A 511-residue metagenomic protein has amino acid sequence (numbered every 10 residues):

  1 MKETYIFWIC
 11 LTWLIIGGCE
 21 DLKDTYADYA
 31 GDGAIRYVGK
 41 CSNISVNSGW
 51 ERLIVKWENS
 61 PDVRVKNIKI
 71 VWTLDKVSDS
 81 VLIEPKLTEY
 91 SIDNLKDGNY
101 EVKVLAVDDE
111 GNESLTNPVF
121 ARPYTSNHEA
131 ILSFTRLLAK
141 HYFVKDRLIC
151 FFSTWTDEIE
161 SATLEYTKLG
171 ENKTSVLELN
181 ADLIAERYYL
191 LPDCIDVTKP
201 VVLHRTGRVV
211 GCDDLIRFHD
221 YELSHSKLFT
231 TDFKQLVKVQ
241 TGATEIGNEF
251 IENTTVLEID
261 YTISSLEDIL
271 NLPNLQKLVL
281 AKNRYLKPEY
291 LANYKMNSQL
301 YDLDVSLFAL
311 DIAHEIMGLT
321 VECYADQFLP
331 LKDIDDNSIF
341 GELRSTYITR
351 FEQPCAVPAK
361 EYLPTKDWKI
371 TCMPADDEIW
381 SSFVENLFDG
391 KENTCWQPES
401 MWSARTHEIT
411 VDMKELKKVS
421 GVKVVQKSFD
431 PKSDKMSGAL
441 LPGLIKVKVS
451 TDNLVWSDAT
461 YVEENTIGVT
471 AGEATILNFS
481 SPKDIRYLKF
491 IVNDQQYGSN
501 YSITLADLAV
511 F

Functional and structural regions predicted by a protein language model:
I15-G18: C-terminal motif of bacterial Sec signal peptides marking the signal peptidase cleavage site
E20-D62, T116-T156, L215-K227: Pro/Thr/Ser/Gly-rich low-complexity, intrinsically disordered linker/stalk tracts
L53, N59-D75, S153-V176, L441-G443: Solvent-exposed loop/turn segments flanking beta-strands in beta-repeat/beta-sandwich domains
S80-K86, L177-I184, T466-T470: Short beta-strand segments within Ig-like beta-sandwich modules, predominantly Fibronectin type-III
I92-N117, Y188-I216: Beta-strand-rich modules
T231-K238, R344-E415, V425-A439: Disordered, acidic Ser/Thr/Pro-rich linker "stalks" and the adjacent N-terminal cap of the next globular domain
E252-S265, N271-V357: Concave beta-strand-loop units of leucine-rich repeat
R405, S433-F511: Trp- and acidic/polar-enriched beta-sheet ligand-binding modules for extracellular glycan and matrix recognition
